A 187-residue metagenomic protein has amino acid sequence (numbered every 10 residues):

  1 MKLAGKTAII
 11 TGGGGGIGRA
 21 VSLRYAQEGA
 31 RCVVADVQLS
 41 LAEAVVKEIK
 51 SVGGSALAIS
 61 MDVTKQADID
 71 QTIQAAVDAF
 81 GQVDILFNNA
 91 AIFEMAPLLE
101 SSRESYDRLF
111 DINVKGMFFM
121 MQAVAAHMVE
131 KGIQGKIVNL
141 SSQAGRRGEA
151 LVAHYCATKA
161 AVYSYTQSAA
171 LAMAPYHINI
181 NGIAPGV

Functional and structural regions predicted by a protein language model:
L3-V33: Canonical Rossmann dinucleotide-binding motif of NAD(H)/NADP(H)-dependent dehydrogenases/reductases, specifically
L39-S40, S60-T72, R103: The beta1-alpha1 cofactor-binding region of Rossmann-like NAD(H)/NADP(H)-dependent oxidoreductases
P97-L98, S105-F110: Substrate-binding pocket helix/loop in short-chain dehydrogenase/reductase
L99, R147-A153, P175-Y176: Active-site loop immediately N-terminal to the catalytic Tyr-X3-Lys motif of short-chain dehydrogenase/reductase
M121, T158, T166: Active-site helix of classical SDR
A126, L171-P175: Alpha-helical segment proximal to the catalytic Tyr-Lys
S142: Residue(s) in the substrate-gating loop at a strand-loop-helix junction that position the organic substrate next
